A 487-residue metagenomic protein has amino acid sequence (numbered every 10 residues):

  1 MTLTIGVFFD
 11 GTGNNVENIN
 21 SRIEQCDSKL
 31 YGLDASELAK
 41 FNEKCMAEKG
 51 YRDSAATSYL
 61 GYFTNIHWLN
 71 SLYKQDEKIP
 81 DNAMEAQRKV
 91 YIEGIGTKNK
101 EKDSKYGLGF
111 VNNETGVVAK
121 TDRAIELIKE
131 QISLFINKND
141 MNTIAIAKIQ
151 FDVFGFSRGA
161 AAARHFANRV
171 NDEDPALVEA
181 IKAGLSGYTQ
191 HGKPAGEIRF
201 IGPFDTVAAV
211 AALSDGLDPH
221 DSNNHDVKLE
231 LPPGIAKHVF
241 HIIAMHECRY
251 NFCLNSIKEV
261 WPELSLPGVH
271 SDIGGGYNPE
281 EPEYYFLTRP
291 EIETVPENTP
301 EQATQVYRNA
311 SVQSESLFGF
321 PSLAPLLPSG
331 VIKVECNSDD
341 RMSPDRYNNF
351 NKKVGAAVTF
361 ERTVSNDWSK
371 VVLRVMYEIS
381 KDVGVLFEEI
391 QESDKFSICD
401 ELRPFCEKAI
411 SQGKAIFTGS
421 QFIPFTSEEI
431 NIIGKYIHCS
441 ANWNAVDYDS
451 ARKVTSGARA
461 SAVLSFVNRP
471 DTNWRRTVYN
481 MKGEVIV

Functional and structural regions predicted by a protein language model:
M1-V487: Active-site- or binding-pocket-proximal scaffold segments within functional domains
